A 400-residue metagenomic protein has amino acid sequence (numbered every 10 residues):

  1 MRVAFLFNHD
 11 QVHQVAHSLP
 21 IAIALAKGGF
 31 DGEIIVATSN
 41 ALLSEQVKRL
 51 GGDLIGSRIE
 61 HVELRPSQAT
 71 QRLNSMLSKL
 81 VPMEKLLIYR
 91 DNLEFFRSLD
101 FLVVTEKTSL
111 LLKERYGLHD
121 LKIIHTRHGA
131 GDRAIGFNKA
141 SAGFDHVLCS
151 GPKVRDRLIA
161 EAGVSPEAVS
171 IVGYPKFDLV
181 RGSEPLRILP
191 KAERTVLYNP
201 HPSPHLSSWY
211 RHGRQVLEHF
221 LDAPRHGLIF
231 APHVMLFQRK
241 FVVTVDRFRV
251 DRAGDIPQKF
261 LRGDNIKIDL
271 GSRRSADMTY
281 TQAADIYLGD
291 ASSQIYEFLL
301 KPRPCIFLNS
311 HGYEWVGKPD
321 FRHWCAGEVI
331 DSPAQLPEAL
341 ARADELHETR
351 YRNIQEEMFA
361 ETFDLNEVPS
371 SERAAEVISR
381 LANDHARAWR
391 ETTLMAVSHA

Functional and structural regions predicted by a protein language model:
M1, G182-L197, L221-D222, F363 (+1 more regions): Nucleotide-sugar donor-binding and catalytic loop/hinge architecture of NDP-sugar-dependent glycosyltransferases
L6-A24, I35-R181: Active-site and donor-binding regions of nucleotide-sugar-utilizing enzymes
I21-A24, W209-L228: Short hydrophobic signal-anchor/transmembrane segments that target glycosyltransferases and glycosylation machinery
L121, I286, P302-I306: Structural loop-to-beta junction motif characteristic of Rossmann-like glycosyltransferase folds
G143-H212, V234-Q238, Q355-E356: A nucleotide-sugar donor-handling region in carbohydrate enzymes
P166, S293-T362: Catalytic binding pocket for nucleotide-activated donors in carbohydrate/polymer assembly enzymes
V245-S293: Donor nucleotide-activated moiety binding/catalytic core segment of transferases that use nucleotide-activated donors
E338, R342-A400: C-terminal amphipathic helix plus adjacent low-complexity, charged tail appended to glycosyltransferase catalytic
